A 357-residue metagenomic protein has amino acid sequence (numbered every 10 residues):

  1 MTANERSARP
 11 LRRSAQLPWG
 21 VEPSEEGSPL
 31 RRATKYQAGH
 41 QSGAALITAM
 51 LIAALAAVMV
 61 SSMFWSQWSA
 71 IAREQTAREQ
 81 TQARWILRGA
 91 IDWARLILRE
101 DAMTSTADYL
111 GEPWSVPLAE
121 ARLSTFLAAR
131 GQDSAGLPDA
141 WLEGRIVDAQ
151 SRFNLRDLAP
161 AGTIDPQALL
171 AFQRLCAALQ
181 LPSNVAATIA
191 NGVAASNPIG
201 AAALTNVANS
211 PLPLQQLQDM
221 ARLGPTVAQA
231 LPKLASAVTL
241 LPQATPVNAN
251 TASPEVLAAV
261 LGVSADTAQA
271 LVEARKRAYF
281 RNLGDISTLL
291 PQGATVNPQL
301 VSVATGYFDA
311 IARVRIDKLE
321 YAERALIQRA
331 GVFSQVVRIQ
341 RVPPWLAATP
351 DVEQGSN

Functional and structural regions predicted by a protein language model:
T2-R6, A44-N357: Compositionally biased linear targeting/interaction segments
N4-E5, E22-G27, K35: Intrinsically disordered, low-complexity polyampholyte segments enriched for Lys and acidic residues
R6-R12: Long, compositionally biased low-complexity repeat segments characteristic of intrinsically disordered regions
E25, Y36-A49: Glycine-centered recognition micro-motifs in short, flexible terminal segments and loops
